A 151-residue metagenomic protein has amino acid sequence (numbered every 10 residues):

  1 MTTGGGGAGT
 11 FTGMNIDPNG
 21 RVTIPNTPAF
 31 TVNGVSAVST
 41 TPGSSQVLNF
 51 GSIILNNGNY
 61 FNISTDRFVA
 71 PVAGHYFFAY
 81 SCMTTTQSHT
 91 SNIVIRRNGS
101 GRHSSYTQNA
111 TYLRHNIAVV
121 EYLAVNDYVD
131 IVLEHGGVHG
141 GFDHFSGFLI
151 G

Functional and structural regions predicted by a protein language model:
M1-F11, R96: Right-handed beta-helix
G13, D17-G151: Extracellular jelly-roll beta-sandwich "head" domains, especially the C-terminal globular C1q domain
